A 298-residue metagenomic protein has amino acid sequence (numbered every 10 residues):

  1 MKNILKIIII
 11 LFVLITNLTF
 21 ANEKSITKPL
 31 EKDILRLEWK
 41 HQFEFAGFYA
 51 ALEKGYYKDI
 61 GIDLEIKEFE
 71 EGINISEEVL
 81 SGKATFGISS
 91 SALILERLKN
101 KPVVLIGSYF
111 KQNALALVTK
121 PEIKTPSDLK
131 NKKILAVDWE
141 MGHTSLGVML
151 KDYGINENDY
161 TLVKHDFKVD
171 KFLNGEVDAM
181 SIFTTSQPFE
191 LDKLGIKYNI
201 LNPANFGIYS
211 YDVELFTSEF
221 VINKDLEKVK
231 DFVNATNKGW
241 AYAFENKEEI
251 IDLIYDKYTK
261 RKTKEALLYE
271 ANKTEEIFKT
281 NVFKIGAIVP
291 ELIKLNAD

Functional and structural regions predicted by a protein language model:
M1-K32: Short, low-complexity disordered leader/linker segments with a strong preference for bacterial N-terminal type II
I26-N174, D178-I182, I200-L201, Y209: Short, glycine-/small- and polar/acidic-enriched structural segments that line small-molecule recognition paths
F45, S76, V103, H143 (+10 more regions): Extracytoplasmic/secreted envelope proteins and their assembly/folding machinery, especially bacterial periplasmic
E53, L80, L98, K151-I155 (+4 more regions): Sec-exported extracytoplasmic/periplasmic mature domains
S91-A92, T185-S186, F220: Alpha-helix/helix-capping structural signal
L115-T125, Y211-E227, N281: A bilobed periplasmic-binding-protein/Venus flytrap-type ligand-binding module shared by bacterial periplasmic
T184, E190-N205: Extracytoplasmic/periplasmic substrate-binding proteins
K224-D298: Secondary-structure end/capping motifs
